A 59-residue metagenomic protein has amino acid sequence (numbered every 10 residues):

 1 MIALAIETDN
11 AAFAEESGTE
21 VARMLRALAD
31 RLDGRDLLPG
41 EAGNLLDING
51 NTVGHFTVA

Functional and structural regions predicted by a protein language model:
M1-R23: N-terminal acidic leader/helix
I6-E7, D30, N44-I48: Intrinsic disorder/low-complexity signature
R35-L37: Short loop/turn motifs at secondary-structure junctions and domain boundaries
P39-A59: Short, mixed-charge low-complexity intrinsically disordered segments
